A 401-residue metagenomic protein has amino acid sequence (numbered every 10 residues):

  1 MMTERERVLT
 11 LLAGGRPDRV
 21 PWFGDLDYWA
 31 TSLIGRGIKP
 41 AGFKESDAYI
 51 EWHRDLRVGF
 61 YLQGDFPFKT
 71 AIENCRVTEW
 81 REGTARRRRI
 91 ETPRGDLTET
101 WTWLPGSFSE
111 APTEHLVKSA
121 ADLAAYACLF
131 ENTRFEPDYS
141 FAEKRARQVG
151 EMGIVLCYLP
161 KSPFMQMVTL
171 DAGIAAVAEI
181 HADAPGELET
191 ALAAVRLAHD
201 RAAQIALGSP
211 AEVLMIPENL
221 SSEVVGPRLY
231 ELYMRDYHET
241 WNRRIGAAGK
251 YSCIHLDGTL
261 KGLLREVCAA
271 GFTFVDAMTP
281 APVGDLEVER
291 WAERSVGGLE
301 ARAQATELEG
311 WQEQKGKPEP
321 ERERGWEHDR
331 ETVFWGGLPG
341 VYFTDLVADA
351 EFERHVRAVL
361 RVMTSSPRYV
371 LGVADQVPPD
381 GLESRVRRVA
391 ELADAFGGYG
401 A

Functional and structural regions predicted by a protein language model:
M1-K39, E91, A121-E309, K315-A401: Active-site loop segments of alpha/beta catalytic cores
R16, R54-Y61, E82-T84, P93-R94: Short, solvent-exposed loop/edge-beta patches enriched in aromatic
G24, E51, G64-D65, H115 (+2 more regions): A generic structural motif
L33-C75: Segments that shape or occlude catalytic/ligand-binding pockets
V58, G64-F66, T70, T78 (+5 more regions): Short non-domain terminal segments
C75-L129, M152: A contiguous, low-structure linker/loop signature
